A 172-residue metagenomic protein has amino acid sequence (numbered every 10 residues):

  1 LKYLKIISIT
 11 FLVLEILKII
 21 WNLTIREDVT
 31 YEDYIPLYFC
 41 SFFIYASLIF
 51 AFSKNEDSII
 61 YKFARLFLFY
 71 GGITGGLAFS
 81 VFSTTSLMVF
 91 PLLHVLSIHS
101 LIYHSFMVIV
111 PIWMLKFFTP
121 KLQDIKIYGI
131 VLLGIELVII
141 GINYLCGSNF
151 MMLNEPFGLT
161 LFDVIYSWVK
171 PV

Functional and structural regions predicted by a protein language model:
L1-L4, F52-A64, K116-I127: Membrane-interface helix-boundary motifs at transmembrane edges
L4-I16: Alpha-helical transmembrane segments
I16-D28, S80-P91: Juxtamembrane "helix-exit" motif on the non-cytosolic side of transmembrane helices
L17-K18, A78-S83, L137-S148: C-terminal TM-helix exit segments that contain a strictly Trp-centered aromatic cap at the helix terminus
Y31-C40, L66-F69: Structural signature of hydrophobic alpha-helical transmembrane segments
A46-I49, F106-D124: Alpha-helical transmembrane segments in multipass membrane proteins, preferentially the mid-helix core
I49-P111: Membrane-proximal helix-loop-helix units in multi-pass membrane proteins
I127-L133, Y144-V172: Membrane-interface transmembrane-helix boundary segments in multi-pass integral membrane proteins
